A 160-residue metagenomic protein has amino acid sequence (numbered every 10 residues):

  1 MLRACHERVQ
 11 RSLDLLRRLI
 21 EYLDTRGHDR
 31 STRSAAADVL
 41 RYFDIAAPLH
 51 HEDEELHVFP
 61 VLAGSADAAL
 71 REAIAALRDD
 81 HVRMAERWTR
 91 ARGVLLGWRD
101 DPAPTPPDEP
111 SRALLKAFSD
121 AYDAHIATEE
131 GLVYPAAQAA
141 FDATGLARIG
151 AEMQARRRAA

Functional and structural regions predicted by a protein language model:
M1-A160: Small-residue-biased structural context
